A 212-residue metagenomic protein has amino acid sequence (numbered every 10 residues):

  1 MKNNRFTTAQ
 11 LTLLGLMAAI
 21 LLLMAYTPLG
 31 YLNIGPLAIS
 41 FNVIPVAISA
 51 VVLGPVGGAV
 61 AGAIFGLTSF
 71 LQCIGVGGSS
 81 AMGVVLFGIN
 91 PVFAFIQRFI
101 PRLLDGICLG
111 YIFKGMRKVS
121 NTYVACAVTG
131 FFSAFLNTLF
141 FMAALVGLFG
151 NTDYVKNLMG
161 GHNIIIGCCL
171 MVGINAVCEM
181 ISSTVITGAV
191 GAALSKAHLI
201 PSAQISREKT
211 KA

Functional and structural regions predicted by a protein language model:
M1-A18, V128, L145-F149, N157-A212: Alpha-helical transmembrane segments and their cytosolic interface
M1-L67: Hydrophobic transmembrane alpha-helices
L11-L16, I44, A59-A63, F95-I100 (+4 more regions): Hydrophobic alpha-helical transmembrane segments
L21, A25, F65, S69 (+5 more regions): Alpha-helical transmembrane segments of multipass membrane proteins
M24-A38, I64-I107, Y111: Interfacial aromatic-anchored transmembrane helix boundaries in multi-pass membrane proteins
P28, L32, P36, Q72 (+6 more regions): Membrane-interfacial segments
M116-L139, I205-A212: Internal alpha-helical transmembrane segments of multi-pass membrane proteins
